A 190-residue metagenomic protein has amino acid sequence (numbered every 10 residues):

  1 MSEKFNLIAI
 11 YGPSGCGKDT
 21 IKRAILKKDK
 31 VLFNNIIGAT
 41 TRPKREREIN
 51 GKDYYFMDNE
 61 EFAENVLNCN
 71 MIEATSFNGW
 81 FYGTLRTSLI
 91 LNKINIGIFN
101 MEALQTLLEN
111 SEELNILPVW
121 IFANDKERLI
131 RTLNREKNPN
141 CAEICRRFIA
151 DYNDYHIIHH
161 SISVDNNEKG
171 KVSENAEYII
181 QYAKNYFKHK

Functional and structural regions predicted by a protein language model:
S2, I130-P139, Y155-K190: NTP-dependent small-molecule kinase module
I10: Hydrophobic anchor at the beta1->P-loop junction of P-loop NTPases
P13: P-loop (Walker A) phosphate-binding loop of NTP-binding proteins
C16: ATP-binding Walker
D19: Walker A/P-loop
K27-N35: Post-Walker A helix-loop "phosphate-sensing" segment adjacent to the P-loop in P-loop NTPases
T40-N95, F99-M101: ATP-dependent small-molecule kinase phosphotransfer cores that center on conserved nucleotide phosphate-binding segments
I96-N100, E113-T132: Conserved phosphate-donor/acceptor-positioning beta-strand/loop module used by diverse small-molecule
